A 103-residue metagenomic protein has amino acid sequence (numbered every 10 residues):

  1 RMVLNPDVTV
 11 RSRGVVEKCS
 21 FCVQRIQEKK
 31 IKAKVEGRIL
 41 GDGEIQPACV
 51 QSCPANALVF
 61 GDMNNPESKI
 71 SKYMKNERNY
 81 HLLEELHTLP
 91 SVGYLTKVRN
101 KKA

Functional and structural regions predicted by a protein language model:
R1-A103: Non-ligating segments of multi-cofactor redox enzymes
